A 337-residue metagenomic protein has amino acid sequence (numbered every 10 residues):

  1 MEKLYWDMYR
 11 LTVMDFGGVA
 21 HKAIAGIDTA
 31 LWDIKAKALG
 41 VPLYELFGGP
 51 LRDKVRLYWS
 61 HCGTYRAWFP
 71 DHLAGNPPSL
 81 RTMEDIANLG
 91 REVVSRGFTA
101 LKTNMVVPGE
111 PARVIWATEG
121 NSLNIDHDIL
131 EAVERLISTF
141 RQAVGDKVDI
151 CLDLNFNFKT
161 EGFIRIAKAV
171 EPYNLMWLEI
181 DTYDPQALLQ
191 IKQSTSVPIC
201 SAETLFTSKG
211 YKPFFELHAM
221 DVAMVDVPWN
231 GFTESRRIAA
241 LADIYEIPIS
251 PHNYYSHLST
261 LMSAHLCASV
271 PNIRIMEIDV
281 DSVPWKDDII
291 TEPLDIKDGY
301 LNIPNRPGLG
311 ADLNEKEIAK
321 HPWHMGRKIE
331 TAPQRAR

Functional and structural regions predicted by a protein language model:
M1-L39: Metal- or metallocofactor-binding catalytic centers and their adjacent structured scaffolds across diverse enzyme
K3, M14, K168, N174 (+2 more regions): Shared catalytic-loop signature of beta/alpha-barrel
M8, V41-V55, L301: N-terminal amphipathic alpha-helix/helix-capping segment at the start of soluble metabolic enzymes
I24, D28, W32-D33, Y44 (+6 more regions): Predominant activation on well-ordered alpha-helical scaffold segments within soluble catalytic domains
I27, G40, L101, D153 (+5 more regions): Conserved, mostly hydrophobic/aromatic
P42, R56, D149, P198 (+1 more regions): Proline-centered loop/turn at the N-terminus of a beta-strand
K54-I191: Metal-dependent enolase-superfamily TIM-barrel catalytic cores that perform enediolate-based chemistry
L309-R337: Extended hydrophobic packing segments that form well-structured cores
